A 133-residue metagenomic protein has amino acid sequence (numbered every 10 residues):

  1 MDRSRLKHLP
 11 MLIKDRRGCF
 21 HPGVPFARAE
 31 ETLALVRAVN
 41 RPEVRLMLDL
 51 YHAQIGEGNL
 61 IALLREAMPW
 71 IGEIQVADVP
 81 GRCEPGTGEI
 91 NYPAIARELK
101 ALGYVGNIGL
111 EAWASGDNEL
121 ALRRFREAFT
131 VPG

Functional and structural regions predicted by a protein language model:
M1-L9: N-terminal low-complexity segments that are often proline-rich with Ser/Thr-Pro
R5-L6, F26-G133: Histidine-acidic metal/acid-base catalytic patches
M11-R17: Active-site segments of SGNH/GDSL-like serine hydrolases that catalyze O-acetyl group transfer/hydrolysis on lipids
R17-V24: Surface-exposed cleft-lining segments at the edges of enzyme active sites
